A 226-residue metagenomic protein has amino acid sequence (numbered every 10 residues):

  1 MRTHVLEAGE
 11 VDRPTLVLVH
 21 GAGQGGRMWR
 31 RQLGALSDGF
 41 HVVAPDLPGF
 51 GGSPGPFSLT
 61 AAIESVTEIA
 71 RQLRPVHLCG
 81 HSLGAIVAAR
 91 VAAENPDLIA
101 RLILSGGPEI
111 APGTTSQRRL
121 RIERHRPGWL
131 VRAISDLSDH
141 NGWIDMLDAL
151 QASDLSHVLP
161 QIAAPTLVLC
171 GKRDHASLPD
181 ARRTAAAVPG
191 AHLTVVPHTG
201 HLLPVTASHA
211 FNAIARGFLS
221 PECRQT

Functional and structural regions predicted by a protein language model:
M1-V17, D38-H41, R126, L130-A133 (+2 more regions): Alpha/beta-hydrolase fold catalytic core
H4-G52: Conserved HGGG/HGGXW glycine-rich cap/lid loop of the alpha/beta-hydrolase fold
L6-A8, G34, V43-C79, A213: Active-site loop/oxyanion-hole signature of alpha/beta-hydrolase fold enzymes
L59, I86-G128, L178: Flexible "cap/lid" loop of the alpha/beta hydrolase fold
G128-H157, R173: Hydrophobic, aromatic-rich cap/lid helix
Q161-I162, V168-C170: Short beta-strand/loop motif that positions the catalytic acidic residue of the alpha/beta-hydrolase fold
H175-A181: Conserved alpha/beta-hydrolase "acid-adjacent" motif
T199-N212: Catalytic histidine-centered segment of alpha/beta-hydrolase-like enzymes
